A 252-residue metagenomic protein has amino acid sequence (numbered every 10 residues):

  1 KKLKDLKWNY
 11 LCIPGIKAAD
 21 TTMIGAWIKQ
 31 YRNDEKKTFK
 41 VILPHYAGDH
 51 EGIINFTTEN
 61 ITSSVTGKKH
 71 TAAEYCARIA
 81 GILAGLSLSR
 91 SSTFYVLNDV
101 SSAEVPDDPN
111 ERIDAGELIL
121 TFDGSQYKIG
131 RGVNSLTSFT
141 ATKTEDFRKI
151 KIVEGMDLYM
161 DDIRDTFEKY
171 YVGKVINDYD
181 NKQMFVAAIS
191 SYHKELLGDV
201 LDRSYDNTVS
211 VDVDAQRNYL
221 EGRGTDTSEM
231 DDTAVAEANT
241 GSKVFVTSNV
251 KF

Functional and structural regions predicted by a protein language model:
K1-V96: Extracellular Cys-Trp
L43, V105-D108: Intrinsic-disorder/low-complexity coil detector
A47, P109-R112: A generic alpha-helix propensity feature with a strong bias for hydrophobic helices
R90-F94, D99, E104, E111-I113 (+1 more regions): Structured, hydrophobic secondary-structure cores that serve as assembly/anchoring elements
